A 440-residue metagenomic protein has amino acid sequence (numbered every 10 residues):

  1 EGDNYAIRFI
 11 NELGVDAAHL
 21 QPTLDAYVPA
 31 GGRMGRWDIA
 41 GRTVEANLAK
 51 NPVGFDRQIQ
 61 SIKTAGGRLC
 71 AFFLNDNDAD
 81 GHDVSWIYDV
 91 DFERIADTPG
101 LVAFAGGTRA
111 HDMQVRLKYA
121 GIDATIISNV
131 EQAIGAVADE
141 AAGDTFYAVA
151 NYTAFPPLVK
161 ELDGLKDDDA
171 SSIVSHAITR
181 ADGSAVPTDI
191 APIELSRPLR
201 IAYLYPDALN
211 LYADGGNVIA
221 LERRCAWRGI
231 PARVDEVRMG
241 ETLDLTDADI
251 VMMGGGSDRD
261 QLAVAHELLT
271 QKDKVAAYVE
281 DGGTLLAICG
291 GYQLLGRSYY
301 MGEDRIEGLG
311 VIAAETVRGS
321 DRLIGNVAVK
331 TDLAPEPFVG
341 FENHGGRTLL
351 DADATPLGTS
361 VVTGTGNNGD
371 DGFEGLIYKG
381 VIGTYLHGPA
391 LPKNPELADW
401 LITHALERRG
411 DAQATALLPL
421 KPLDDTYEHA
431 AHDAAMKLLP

Functional and structural regions predicted by a protein language model:
E1-A6, V28-G32, F373: Short glycine/threonine-rich catalytic loop with a Thr-x-Gly-x-Asp
F9-V44, A49: Gly/charged, well-structured mid-domain segments that form the phosphate/adenylate-handling core of ATP-dependent
P29-A30, R42-T43, L48-I126: Active-site beta-alpha connecting loops in nucleotide-dependent enzymes
H111-P187, A435-L438: Generic C-terminus detector
I178, D182-D273, A277-E280, P392-P440: N-terminal beta1-alpha1 cap of cysteine-dependent amidohydrolase-like domains
D258-P335: Cysteine-nucleophile active-site neighborhood
E303-E374: Pocket-forming structural segment of enzyme catalytic cores
N368-L406: A glycine-centered loop/beta-turn motif at secondary-structure junctions
